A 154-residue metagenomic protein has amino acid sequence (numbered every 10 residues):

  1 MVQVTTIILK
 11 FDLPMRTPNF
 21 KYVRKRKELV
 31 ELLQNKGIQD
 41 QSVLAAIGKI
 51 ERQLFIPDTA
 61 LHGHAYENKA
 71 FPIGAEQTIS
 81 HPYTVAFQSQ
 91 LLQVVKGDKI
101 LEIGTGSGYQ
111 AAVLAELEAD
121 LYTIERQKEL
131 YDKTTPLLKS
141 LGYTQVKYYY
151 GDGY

Functional and structural regions predicted by a protein language model:
M1-P14: N-terminal amphipathic/basic-hydrophobic helices that include classical n-h-c signal peptides and signal-anchor
F11-L101, L117, L130-D132, T144: Class I SAM-dependent transferase core
Q93-Y154: Conserved nucleotide-cofactor-binding alpha/beta core module
